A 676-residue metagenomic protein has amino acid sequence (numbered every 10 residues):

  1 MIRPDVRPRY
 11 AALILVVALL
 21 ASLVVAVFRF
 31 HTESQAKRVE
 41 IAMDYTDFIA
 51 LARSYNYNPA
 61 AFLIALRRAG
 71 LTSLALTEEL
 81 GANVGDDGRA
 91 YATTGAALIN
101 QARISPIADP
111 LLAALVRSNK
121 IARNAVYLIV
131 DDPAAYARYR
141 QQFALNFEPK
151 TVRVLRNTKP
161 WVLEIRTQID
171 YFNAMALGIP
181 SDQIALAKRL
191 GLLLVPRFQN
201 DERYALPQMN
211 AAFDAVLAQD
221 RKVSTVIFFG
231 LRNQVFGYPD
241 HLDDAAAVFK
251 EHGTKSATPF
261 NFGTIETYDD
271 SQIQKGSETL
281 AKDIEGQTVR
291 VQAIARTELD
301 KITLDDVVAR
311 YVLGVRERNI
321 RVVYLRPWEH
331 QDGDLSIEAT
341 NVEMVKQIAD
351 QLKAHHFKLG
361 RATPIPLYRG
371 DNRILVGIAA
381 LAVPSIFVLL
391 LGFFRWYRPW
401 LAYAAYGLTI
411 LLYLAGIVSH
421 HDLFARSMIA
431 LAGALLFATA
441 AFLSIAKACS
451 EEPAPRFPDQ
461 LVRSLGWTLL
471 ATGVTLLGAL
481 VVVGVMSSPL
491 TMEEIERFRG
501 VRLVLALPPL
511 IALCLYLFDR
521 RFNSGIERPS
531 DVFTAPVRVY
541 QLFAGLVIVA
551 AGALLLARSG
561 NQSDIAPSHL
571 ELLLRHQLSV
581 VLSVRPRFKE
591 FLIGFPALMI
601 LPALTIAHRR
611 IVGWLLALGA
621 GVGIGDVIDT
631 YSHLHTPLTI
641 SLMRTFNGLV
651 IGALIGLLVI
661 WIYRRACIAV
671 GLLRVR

Functional and structural regions predicted by a protein language model:
I2-A21, G377-R676: Alpha-helical transmembrane segments of integral membrane proteins
I2-L51, T72: Hydrophobic secretory-pathway targeting helix
V24-F30, D371-L381: Transmembrane alpha-helical segments and their cytosolic interface motifs in multi-pass membrane proteins
H31, H241, H252, H330 (+5 more regions): Histidine (H) residue identity feature
E33-R373: Soluble extramembrane regions of membrane proteins in the secretory/endomembrane system
